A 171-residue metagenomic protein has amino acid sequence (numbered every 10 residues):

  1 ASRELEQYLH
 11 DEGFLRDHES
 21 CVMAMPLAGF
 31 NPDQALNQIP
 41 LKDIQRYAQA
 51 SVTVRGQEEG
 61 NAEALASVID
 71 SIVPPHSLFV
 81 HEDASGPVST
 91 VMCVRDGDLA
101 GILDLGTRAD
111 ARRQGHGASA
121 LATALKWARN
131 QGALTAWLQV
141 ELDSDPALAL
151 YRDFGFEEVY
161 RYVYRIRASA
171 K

Functional and structural regions predicted by a protein language model:
A1, A128-Q139: Conserved GNAT acetyl-CoA-binding A-motif
A1-Q45, R165-R167: Acyl-donor-binding surface of acyltransferase catalytic domains
S2-R16, A118, L142-R161, A168: Conserved active-site alpha-helix within GNAT-family acetyltransferase domains
H18, P87-S89, Y160: A structural microfeature
C21-L36, L134, Q139-D145, D153 (+1 more regions): C-terminal "cap" of GNAT-fold acetyltransferases
A50-N61: Helix-loop element at the rim of GNAT/NAT acetyltransferase active sites that forms part of the acceptor-substrate
A62, A66-R108: A conserved beta-strand-loop-helix scaffold within acyl/acetyltransferase catalytic domains
D104-A109, R113-K126, N130, A149-D153: Conserved acetyl-CoA-binding loop-helix of GNAT-fold acetyltransferases
